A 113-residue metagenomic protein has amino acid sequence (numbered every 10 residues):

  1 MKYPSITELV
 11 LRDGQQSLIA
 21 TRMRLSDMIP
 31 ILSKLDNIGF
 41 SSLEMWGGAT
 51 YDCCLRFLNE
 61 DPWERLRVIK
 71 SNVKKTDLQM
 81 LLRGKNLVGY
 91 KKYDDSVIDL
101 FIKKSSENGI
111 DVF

Functional and structural regions predicted by a protein language model:
K2-L11, L32-G48: N-terminal glycine-rich anion-binding loops that anchor highly charged ligand groups
I6-P30, L81-I98: Active-site mouth loops of central-metabolism enzymes
S17-A20, S42, C53: Small-side-chain structural scaffolding
D27-K34, V68: Residue-level detector of alpha-helical secondary structure
G47-F113: Active-site beta->alpha loop and helix N-cap motifs at the rims of alpha/beta catalytic domains
